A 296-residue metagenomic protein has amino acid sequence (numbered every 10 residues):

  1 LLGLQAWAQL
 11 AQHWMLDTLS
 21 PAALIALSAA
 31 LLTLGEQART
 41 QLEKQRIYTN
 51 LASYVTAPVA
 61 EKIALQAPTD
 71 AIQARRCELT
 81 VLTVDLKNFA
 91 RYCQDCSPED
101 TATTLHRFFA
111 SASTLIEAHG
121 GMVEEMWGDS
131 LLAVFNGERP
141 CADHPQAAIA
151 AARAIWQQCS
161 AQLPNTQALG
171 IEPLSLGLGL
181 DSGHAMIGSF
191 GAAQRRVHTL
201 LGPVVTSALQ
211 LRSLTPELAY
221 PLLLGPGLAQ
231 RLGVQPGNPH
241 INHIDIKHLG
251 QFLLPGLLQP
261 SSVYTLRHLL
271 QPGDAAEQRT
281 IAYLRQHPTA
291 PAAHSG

Functional and structural regions predicted by a protein language model:
L1-L16: Hydrophobic transmembrane alpha-helices
M15-C77, T103: Regulatory cytosolic signal-relay segments
A60, F89, L228-A229: A generic structural signal for short hydrophobic patches within well-formed alpha-helices
A71-A150, H198: Catalytic NTP-binding/metal-coordinating core of nucleotidyl cyclase/transferase enzymes
L115-A147, L163-P203, G227, L257: Catalytic core of nucleotidyl cyclases, primarily class III adenylyl/guanylyl cyclases
A185, T215-G296: Cytosolic regulatory/linker segments at or just downstream of nucleotide-handling modules in signal-transduction
V204-A208: Amphipathic alpha-helical transducer elements in NTP-driven molecular machines
